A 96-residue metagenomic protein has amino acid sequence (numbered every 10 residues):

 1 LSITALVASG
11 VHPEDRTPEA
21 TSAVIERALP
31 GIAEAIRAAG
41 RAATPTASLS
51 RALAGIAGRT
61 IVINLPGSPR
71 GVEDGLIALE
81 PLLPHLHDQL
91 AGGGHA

Functional and structural regions predicted by a protein language model:
L1-A96: Non-catalytic beta/alpha edge segments that cap or flank active sites
